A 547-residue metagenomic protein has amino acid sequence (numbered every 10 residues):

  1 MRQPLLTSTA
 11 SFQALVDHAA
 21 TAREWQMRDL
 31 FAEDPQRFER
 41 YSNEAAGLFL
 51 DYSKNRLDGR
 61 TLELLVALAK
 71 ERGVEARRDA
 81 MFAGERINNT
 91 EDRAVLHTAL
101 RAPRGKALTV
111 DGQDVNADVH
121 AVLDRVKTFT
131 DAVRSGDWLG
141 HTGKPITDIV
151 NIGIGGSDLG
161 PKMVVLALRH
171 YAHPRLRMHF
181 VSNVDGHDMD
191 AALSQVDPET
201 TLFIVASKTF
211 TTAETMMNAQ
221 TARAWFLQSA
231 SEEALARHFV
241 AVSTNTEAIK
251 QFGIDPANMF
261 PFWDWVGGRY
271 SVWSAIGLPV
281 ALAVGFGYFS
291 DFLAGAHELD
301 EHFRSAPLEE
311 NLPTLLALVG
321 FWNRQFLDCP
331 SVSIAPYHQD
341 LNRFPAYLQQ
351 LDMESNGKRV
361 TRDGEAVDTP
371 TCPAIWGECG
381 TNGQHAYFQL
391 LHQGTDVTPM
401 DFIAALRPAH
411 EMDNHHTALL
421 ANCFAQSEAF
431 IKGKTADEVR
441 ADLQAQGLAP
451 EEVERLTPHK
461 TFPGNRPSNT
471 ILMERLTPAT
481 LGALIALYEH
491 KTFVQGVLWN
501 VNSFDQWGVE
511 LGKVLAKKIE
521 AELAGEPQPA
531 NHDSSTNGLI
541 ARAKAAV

Functional and structural regions predicted by a protein language model:
M1-R2, T9, H18-T21, L30 (+7 more regions): Metal- and O2-centered redox machinery and metal/ROS homeostasis
L6-S11, H18-A19, E24-F31, P35-T142 (+4 more regions): Extended, charge-enriched "interface" segments that sit outside catalytic cores
T128-G136, T142-A306: Glycine-rich phosphate-binding loops that contact phosphosugars or nucleotide phosphates
T147-G155, F203-T209, S331-H338, A374-I375 (+1 more regions): Short glycine-rich or small-residue beta-strand-to-loop segments that form or flank ligand, phosphate, metal/Fe-S
V164-R169, S194-P198, A219-T221, A257 (+4 more regions): Short, solvent-exposed amphipathic alpha-helical segments in soluble enzyme and RNA/protein-processing domains
W225-D413, G433, G464, K513-E520 (+1 more regions): Active-site phosphate/pyrophosphate-binding segments
H392, A404-G482, A486: Substrate-recognition/cap regions that form aromatic- and gly/pro-loop-enriched pockets for small-molecule ligands
F462-R466, T470-W499, F504, L511 (+3 more regions): C-terminal accessory domains/tails appended to large, multi-domain proteins
